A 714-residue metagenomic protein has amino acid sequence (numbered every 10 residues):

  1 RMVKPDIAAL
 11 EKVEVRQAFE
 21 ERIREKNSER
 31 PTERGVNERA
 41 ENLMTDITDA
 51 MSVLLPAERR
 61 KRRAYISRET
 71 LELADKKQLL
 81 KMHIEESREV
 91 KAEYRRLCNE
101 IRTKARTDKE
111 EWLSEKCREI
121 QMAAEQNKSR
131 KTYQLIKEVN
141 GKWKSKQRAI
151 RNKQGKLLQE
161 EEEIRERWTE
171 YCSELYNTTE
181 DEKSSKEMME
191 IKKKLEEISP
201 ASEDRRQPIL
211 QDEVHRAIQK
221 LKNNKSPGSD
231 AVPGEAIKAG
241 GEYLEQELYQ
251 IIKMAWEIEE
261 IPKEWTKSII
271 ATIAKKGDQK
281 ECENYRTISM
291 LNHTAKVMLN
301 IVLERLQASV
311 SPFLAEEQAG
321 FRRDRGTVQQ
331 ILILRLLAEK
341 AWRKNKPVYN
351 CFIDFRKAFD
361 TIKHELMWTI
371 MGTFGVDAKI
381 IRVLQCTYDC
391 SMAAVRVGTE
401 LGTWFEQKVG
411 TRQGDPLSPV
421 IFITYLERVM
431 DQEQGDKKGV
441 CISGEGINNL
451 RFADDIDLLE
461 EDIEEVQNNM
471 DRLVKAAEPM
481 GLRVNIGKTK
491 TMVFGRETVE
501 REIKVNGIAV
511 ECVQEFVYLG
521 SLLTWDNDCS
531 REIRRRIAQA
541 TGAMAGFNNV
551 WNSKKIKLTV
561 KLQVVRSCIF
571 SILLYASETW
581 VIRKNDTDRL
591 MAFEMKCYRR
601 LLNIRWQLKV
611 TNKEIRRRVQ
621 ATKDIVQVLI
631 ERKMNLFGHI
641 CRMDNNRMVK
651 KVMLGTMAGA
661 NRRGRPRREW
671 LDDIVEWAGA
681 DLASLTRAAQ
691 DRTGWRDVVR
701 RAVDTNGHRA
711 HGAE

Functional and structural regions predicted by a protein language model:
R1-T103, S114-C117, K131, E138-G141 (+5 more regions): A shared catalytic/ligand-binding motif for oxyanion handling
I7-S28, R34-R39, D46, E125-N284 (+9 more regions): Surface-exposed loop/turn segments and immediately adjacent short secondary-structure elements within folded domains
E11-S52, D75, I508-T579, R632-N635: Basic, alpha-helical interaction scaffolds
D49-R60, T103-W112, G141-K146, L175-K186 (+13 more regions): Short helix-interrupting loop/turn segments at helix-coil junctions
M82-E85, K238, K357-F374, T411 (+4 more regions): Catalytic palm subdomain of template-directed nucleic-acid polymerases, centered on the conserved carboxylate motif
C172, P200-R428: Conserved pre-catalytic core of RNA-dependent polymerases
D204, G398, R483-Q514, I615-D624: Short, conserved micro-motifs composed of acidic
G228, K267-I270, R286, Q318-G320 (+12 more regions): Catalytic palm active-site di-aspartate
